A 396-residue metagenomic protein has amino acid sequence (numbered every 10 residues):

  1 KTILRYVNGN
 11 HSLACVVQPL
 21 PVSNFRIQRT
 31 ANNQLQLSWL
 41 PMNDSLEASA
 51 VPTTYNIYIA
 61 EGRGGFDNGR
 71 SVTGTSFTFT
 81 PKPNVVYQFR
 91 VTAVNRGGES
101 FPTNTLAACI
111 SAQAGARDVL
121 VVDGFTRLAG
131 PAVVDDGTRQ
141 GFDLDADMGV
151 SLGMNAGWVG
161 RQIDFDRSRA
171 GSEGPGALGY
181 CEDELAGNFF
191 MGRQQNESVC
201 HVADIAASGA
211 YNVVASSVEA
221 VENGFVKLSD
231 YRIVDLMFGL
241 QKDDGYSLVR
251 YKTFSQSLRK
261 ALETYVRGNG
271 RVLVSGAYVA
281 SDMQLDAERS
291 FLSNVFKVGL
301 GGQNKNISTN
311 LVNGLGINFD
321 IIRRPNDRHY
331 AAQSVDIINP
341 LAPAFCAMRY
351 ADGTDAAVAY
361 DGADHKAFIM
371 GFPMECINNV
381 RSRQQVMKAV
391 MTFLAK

Functional and structural regions predicted by a protein language model:
K1-P19, F372-K396: A recurrent domain-boundary module in secreted/ectodomain proteins
T2-A50, P83, G97-R117: Pro/Thr/Ser/Gly-rich low-complexity, intrinsically disordered linker/stalk tracts
S49-V85, R96-G97, P102: Recognizes extended acidic, P/S/T-rich segments that occur within or adjacent to Ig-like beta-sandwich modules
Y87-V91: Hydrophobic/tyrosine-rich beta-strand signature of extracellular beta-sandwich/beta-rich modules, prominently
N104-R232, M237-L240, C376, K388-K396: Aromatic-Pro/Gly-enriched surface loop or interdomain linker that acts as a lid/target-recognition segment
A107, S334-D336, F345-K366: Short, surface-exposed beta-strand/loop micro-motifs that present aromatic residues
G115-F125, A132-D147, F225-L285, D361 (+1 more regions): Short alpha-beta junction capping motif
L240-R349, V386: A glycine-rich, often tryptophan-bearing local segment used as a flexible ligand/cofactor-contacting loop or short
